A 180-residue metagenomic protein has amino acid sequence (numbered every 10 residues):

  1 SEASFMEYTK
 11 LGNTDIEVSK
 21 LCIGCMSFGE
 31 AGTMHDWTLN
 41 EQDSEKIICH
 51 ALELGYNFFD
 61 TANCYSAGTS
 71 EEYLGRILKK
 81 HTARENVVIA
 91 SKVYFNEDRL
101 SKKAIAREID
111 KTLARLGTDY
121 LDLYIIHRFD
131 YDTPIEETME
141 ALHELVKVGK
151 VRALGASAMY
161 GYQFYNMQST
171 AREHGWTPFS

Functional and structural regions predicted by a protein language model:
E2-V87, K147: N-terminal binding-site loop/beta-alpha segment at the start of enzyme catalytic domains that lines or forms
F5-Y8, F129-S180: Beta/alpha (TIM)-barrel catalytic core signal, keyed to glycine-rich beta->alpha loops juxtaposed to Asp/Glu that bind
K10, V18-C22, N57-F58, N86-K92 (+3 more regions): Structural preference for beta-strand elements that scaffold enzyme active sites
M26-F28, A62-C64, K92-N96, I126-F129 (+1 more regions): Active-site beta-loop-alpha junctions enriched in small/polar residues
G29-Q42, V93-A106, H127-D132: Active-site mouth loops of central-metabolism enzymes
W37-A51, L100-L116, F164-Q168: Short, acidic/polar
S70-Y73, S101-A104, P134-T138: Residues at alpha-helix caps and immediate loop-helix transition turns in enzyme cores, especially N- and C-cap
L113-P134: Active-site groove signature of glycoside hydrolases
